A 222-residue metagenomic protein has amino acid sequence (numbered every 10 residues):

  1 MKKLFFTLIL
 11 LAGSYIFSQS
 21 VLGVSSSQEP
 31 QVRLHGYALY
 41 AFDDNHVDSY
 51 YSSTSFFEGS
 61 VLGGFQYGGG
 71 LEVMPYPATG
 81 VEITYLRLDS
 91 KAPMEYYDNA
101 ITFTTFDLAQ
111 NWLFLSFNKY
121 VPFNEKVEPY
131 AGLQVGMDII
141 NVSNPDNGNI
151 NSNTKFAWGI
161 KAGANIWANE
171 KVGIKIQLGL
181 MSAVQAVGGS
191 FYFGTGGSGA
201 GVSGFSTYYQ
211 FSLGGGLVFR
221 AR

Functional and structural regions predicted by a protein language model:
M1-P30, R222: Cleavable N-terminal export/targeting peptides
V21-L22, Y76, V121, F193: Short, aromatic- and cysteine-enriched interfacial helices/patches that mediate contacts at lipid membranes
E29, A38-F42, G70-N147, N153-F156 (+2 more regions): Gram-negative (and chloroplast) outer-membrane scaffold detector with strong preference for beta-barrel transmembrane
L39-G68, N153: Surface-exposed strand-loop-strand hairpins of Gram-negative outer-membrane beta-barrel proteins
V47, F56, L88-M94, N165-R222: Predominantly the C-terminal beta-signal and adjacent terminal strand-loop region of outer-membrane beta-barrel
Y50-F56, Y97-T104, N147-S152, F191-S198: Flexible, surface-exposed loop regions and adjacent strand-edge segments of Gram-negative outer-membrane beta-barrel
